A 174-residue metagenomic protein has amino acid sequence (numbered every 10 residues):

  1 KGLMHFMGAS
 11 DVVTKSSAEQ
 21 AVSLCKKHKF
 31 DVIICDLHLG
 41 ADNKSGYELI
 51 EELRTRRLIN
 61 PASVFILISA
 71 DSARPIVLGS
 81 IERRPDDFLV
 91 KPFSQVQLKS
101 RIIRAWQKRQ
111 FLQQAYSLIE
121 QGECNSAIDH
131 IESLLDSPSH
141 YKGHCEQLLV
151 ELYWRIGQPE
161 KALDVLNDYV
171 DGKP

Functional and structural regions predicted by a protein language model:
K1-T14: Two-component/phosphorelay signaling modules centered on CheY-like receiver
T14-V32, G40-A41, E160: Acidic, metal-coordinating helix/loop segments flanking the phosphotransfer/catalytic sites of two-component signaling
S45-N60: Short amphipathic alpha-helix used as the core "switch/output" element in two-component signaling
E48, P61, D71-D87: Alpha4 helix (beta4-alpha4-beta5 surface) of REC/receiver domains from two-component response regulators
K91: A Lys-centered signature of the CheY-like receiver
L98-Q110: Receiver (REC) domain switch/output surface
Q114-P174: C-terminal output/effector regions of signal-responsive regulators
